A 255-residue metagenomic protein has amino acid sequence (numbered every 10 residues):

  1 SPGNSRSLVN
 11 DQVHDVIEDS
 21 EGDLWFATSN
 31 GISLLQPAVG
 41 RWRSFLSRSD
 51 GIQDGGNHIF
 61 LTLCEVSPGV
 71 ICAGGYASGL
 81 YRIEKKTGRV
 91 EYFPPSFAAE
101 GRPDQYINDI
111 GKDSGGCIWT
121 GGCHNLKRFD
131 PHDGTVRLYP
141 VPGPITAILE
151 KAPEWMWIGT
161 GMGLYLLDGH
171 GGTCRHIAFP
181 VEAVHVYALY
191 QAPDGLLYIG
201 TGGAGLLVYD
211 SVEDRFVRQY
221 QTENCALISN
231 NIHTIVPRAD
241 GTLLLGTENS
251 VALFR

Functional and structural regions predicted by a protein language model:
S1-R255: Carboxylate-rich, polar loop motifs that coordinate divalent cations or form catalytic acidic clusters
